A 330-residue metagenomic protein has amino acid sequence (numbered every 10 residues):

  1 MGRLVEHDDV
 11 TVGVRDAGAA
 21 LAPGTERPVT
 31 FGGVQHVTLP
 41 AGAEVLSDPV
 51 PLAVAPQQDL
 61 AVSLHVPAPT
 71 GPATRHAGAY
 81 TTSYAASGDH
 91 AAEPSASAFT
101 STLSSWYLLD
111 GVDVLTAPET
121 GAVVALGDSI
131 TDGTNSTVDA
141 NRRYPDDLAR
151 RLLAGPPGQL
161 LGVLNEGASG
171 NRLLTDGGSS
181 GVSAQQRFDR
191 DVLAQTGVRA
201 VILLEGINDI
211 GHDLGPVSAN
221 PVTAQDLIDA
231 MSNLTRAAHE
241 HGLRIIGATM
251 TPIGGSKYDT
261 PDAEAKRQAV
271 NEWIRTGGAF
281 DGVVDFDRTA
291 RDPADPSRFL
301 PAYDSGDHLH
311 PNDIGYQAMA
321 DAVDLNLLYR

Functional and structural regions predicted by a protein language model:
M1-L126, D132-A140, P157, R330: N-terminal secretory targeting modules
P72-G78, T134-A140, T175-G178, D213-P216 (+2 more regions): Short, solvent-exposed loop/turn and secondary-structure capping segments
G121, D139-D176, S180-Q186, R190-D191: Phosphate-binding active sites in nucleotide-utilizing proteins
A122-G127, T131, L161-G167, R199-E205 (+4 more regions): Structural recognition of the beta-strand scaffold that forms the well-ordered cores of secreted hydrolase catalytic
D132, S136, A168-Q225: Oxyanion-hole/transition-state-stabilizing segment in secreted/luminal serine hydrolases and related acyltransferases
R150, R187-R190, D226-R236, E240 (+1 more regions): Alpha-helical scaffolding segments of alpha/beta enzyme cores, especially the outer helices of TIM-barrel or partial
N171, G211, M250-R330: Catalytic His-Asp segment of secreted/periplasmic serine-dependent ester chemistry enzymes
E205, H241, I253-K257: Extended, charge-rich intrinsically disordered regulatory tails
